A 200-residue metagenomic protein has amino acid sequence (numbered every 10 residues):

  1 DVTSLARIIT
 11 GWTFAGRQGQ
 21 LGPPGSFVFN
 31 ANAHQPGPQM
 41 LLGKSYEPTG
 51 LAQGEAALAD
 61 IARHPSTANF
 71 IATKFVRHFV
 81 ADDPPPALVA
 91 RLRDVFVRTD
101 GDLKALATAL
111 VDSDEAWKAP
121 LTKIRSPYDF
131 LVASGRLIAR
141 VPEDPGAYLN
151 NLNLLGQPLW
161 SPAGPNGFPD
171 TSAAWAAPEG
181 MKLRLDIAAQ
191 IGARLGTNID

Functional and structural regions predicted by a protein language model:
D1-P85: Non-catalytic, conformational "gating/processing" segments within enzyme and secreted inhibitor domains
S4-R7, A105-D112: Short, functionally critical alpha-helical segments immediately adjacent to catalytic or ligand/cofactor-binding
H64, A68, A72-T99, T108-D200: Flexible, low-complexity segments enriched for small/polar residues
